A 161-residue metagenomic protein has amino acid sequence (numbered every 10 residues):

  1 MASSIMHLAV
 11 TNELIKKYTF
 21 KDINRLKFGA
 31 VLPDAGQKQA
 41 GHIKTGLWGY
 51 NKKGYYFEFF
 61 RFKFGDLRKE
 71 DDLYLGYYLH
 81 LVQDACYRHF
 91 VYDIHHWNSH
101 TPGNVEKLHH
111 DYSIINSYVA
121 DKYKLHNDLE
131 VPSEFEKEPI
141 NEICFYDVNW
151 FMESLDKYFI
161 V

Functional and structural regions predicted by a protein language model:
M1-V161: N-terminal leader/auxiliary helical segments
